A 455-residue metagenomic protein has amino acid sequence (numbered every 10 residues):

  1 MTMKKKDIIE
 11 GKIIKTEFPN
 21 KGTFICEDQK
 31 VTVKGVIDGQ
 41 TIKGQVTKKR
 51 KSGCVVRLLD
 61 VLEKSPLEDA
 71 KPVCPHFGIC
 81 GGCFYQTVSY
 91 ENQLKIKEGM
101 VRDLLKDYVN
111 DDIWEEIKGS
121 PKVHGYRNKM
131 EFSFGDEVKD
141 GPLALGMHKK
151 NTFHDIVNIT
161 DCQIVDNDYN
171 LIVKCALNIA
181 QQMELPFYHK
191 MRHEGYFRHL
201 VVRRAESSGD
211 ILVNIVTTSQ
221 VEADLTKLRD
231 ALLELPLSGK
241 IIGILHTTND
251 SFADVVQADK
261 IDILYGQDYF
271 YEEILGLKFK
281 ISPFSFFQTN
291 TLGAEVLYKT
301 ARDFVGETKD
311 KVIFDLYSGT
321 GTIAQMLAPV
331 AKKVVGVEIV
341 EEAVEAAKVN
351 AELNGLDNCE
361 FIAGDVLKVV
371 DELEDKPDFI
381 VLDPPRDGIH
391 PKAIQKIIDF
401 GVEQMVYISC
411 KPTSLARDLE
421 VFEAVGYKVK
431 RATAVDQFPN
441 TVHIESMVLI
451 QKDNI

Functional and structural regions predicted by a protein language model:
M1-H76, E360, K368: Terminal RNA-binding accessory module
T2-E10, K15-N20, Q220-I455: Rossmann-like S-adenosyl-L-methionine
G22-E27, G146-K150, N214-V216, A347 (+1 more regions): Short, acidic/hydrophobic/Gly-rich beta-strand patch recurrent on exposed beta strands that often constitutes part
G39, V165, N290: Short, conserved phosphate/pyrophosphate- and ester-handling motifs at nucleotide-, phospho-/glycolipid
L62-P72, I79-F187, S207: Extended interfacial segments that mediate partner engagement and assembly in macromolecular machines
E116-V123, K190, H199, A434-Q437: Short, solvent-exposed loop/turn elements at beta->coil junctions and helix N-caps that rim active or binding pockets
H154-R198, S219-L245: Internal alpha/beta scaffold segment
V202, G209-T218, K278-S282: Short, aliphatic-rich beta-strand segments
